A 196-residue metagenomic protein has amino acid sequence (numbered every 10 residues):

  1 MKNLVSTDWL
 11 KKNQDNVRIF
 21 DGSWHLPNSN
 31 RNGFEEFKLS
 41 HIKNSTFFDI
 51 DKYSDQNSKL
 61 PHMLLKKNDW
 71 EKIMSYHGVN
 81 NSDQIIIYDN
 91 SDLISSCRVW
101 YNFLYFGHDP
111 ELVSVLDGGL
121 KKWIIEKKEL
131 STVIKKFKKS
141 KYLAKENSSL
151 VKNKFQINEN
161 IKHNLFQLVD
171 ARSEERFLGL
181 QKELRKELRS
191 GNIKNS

Functional and structural regions predicted by a protein language model:
M1-S6, K12, S54, L120-K194: Active-site neighborhoods of enzymes that stabilize oxyanions during catalysis
D8-G33, Q167: Hydrophobic alpha-helical membrane-insertion signals
N16-V17, N80-Q84, N164-F166: A general structural motif
I19, S45-F47, V113-V115, L168 (+1 more regions): Conserved beta-strand scaffold positions in the cores of enzyme catalytic domains, especially in NTP/NDP-utilizing
F20, Y88, V169-A171: Short hydrophobic segments within beta-strands
W24-L26, K52, S173: Short, glycine/acidic-enriched loop or turn micro-motifs at the edges of active sites
L39-I42, T46-H77: Aromatic- and Gly/Pro-rich amphipathic surface segment
P61-Q156, N160: Thiolate-centered catalytic microenvironments shared by cysteine-dependent enzyme domains
